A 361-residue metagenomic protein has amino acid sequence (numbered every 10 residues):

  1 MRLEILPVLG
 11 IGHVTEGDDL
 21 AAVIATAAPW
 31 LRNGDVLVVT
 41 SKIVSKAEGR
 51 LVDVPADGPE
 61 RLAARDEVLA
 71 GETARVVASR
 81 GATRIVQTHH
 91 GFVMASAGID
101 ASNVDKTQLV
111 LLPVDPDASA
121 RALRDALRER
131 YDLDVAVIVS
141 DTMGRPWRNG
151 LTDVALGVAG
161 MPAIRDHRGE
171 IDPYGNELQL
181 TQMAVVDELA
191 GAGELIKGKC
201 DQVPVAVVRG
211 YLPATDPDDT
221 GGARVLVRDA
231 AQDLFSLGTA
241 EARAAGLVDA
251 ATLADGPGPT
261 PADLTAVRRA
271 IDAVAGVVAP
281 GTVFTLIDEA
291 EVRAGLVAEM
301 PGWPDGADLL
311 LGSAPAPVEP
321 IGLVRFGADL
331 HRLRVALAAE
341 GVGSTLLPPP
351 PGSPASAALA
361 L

Functional and structural regions predicted by a protein language model:
M1-P59: N-terminal, positively charged regions that mediate nucleic acid binding
E4-L9, L51-V54, A64-A101, V135-E291 (+5 more regions): A structural signal for small-residue-enriched, beta-sheet-centric alpha/beta enzyme cores and oligomeric scaffold folds
A21, D117-A120, M183-V186: Amphipathic alpha-helical transducer elements in NTP-driven molecular machines
D105-P113, L178, A316-L323: Short histidine-centered catalytic/ligand-binding loop motif
L109-D153: Internal active-site segments that recognize and position negatively charged phosphoryl groups and nucleotide moieties
A122, H331-R334: Small-aliphatic-rich amphipathic alpha-helix that forms the alpha element of a beta-alpha
L296-V297, L310, R334: Substrate-recognition/cap regions that form aromatic- and gly/pro-loop-enriched pockets for small-molecule ligands
L309-P315: Short, hydrophobic beta-strand segments
